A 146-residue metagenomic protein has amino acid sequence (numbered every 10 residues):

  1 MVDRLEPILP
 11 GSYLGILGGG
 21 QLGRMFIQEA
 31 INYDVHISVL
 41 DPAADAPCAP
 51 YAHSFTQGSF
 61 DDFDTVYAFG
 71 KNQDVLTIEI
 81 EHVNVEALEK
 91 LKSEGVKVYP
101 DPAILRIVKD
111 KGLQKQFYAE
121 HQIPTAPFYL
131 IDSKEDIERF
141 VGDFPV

Functional and structural regions predicted by a protein language model:
M1-I104, V108-K109, L113, E135: ATP-binding N-terminal substructure of ATP-dependent carboxylate-amine bond-forming enzymes
I107-V146: Active-site nucleotide/adenylate-binding loops and adjacent lid/helix of ATP-dependent enzymes
